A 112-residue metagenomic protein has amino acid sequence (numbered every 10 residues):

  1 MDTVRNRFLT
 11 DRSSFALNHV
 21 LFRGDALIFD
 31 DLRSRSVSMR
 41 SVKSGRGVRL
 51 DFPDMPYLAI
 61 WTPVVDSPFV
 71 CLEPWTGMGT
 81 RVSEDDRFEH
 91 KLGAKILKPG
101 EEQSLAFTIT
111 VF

Functional and structural regions predicted by a protein language model:
M1-P53: Active-site/ligand-binding surface loops and adjacent short beta/alpha elements that line catalytic pockets across
T3, T10, T62, T76 (+2 more regions): Residue-identity detector for threonine
G24, V64, W75, I96-L97: Short alpha-helical interface elements
F29, M39-R40, I60-P63, I96-P99: A general structural signal for short secondary-structure junctions and capping/turn motifs
R35-V37, V70, L105-F107: Hydrophobic residues positioned within well-ordered beta-strands of beta-sheet architectures
R40-D85: Glycine-rich active-site loops that engage anionic ligands at enzyme catalytic sites
R87-L92: Short alpha-helix capping/helix-loop boundary micro-motifs
K95-F112: Short Pro-Gly-centered flexible turn/kink motifs
